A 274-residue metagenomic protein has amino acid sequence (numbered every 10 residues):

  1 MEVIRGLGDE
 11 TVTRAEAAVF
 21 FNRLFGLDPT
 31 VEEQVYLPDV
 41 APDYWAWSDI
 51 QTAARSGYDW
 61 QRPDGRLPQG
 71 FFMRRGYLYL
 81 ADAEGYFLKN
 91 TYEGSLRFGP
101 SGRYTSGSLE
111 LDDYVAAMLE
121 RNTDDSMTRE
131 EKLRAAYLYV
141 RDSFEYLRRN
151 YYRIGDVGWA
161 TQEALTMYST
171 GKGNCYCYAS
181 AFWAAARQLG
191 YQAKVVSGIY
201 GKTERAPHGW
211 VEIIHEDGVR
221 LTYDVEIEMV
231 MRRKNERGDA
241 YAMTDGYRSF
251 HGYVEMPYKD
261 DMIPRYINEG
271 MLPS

Functional and structural regions predicted by a protein language model:
M1-D28, Y44-D64, G76-L78, S95-L96 (+1 more regions): Short, solvent-exposed alpha-helical surface patches in non-cytosolic proteins
I4-G8, Y36-V40, A117-M127, A164-G173: Second-shell loop/turn segments in exported
R14, K132-A136, V140, G171-A186: Active-site nucleophilic cysteine motif
F21-P29, A54-G57, L119-T123, V140-R148 (+3 more regions): Sec/Tat-exported extracytoplasmic proteins
L27, D43, R55, W60-Y114 (+5 more regions): Extracellular adhesion/carbohydrate-binding repeat motifs centered on closely spaced tryptophans
L27-Y36, G190-K194: Short, well-structured active-site flanking segments
E110-M167: Secondary-structure boundary elements
C177-D245: Hydrophobic/aromatic-rich core segments of domains that either
